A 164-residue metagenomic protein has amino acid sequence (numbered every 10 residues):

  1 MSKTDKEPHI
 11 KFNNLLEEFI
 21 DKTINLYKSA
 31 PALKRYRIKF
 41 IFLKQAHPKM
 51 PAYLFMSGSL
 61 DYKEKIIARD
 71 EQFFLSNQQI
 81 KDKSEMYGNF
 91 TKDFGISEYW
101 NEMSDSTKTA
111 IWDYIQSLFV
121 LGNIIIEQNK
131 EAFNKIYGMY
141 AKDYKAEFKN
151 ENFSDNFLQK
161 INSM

Functional and structural regions predicted by a protein language model:
M1-K149: Terminal low-complexity "docking" segments
F153-M164: Acidic, serine/threonine-rich intrinsically disordered low-complexity regions
